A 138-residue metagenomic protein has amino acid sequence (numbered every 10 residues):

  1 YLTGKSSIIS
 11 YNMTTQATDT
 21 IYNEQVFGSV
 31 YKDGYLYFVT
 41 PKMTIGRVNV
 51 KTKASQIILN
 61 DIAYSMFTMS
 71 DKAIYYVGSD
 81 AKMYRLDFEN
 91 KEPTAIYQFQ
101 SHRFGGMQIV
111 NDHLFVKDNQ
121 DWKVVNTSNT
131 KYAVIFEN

Functional and structural regions predicted by a protein language model:
Y1-L2, Y37-F38, Y75-V77, F115-K117: Residue position within the beta-strands of beta-propeller blades
T3-I9, K42-R47, G78-R85, N119-N126 (+1 more regions): Structural motif
S7, Y35-L36, A73-I74, K82 (+1 more regions): Generic structural signal for coil-to-beta-strand starts
Y11-Q16, N49-K53, D87-K91, N126-T130: Short loop/turn segments that connect beta-strands within beta-propeller blades
Q16-Y22, K53-L59, E92-Q98, Y132-I135: A short beta-strand motif characteristic of beta-propeller blades
N23-D33, D61-D71, S101-N111, E137-N138: Repeated scaffold domains used in trafficking and secretory/extracellular systems, primarily beta-propellers
F104-N138: Blade-level signature of beta-propeller repeat domains, shared across WD40, Kelch, NHL, RCC1 and BNR/Asp-box propellers
